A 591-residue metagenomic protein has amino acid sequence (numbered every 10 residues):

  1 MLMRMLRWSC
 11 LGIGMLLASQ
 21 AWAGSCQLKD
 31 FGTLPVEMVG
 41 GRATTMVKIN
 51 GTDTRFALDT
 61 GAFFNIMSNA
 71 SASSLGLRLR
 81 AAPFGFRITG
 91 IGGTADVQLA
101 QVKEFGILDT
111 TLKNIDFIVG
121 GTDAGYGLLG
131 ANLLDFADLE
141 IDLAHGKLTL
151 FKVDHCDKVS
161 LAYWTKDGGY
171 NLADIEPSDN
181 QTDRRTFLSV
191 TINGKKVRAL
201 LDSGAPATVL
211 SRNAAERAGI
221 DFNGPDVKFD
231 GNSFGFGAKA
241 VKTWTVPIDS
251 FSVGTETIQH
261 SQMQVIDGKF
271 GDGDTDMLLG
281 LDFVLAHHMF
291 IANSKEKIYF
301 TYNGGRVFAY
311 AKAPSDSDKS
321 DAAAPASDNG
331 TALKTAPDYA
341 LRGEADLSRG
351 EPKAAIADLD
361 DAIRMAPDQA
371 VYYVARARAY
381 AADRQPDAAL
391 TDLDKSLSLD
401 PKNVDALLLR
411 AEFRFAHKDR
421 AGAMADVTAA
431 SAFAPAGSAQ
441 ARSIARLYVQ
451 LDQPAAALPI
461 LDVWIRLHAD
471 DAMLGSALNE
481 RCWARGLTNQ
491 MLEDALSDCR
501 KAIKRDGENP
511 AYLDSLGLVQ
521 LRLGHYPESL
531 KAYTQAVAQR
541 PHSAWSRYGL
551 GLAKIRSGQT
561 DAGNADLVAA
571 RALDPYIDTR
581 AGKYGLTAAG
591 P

Functional and structural regions predicted by a protein language model:
W22-D387, T391, K395, D405-E412 (+4 more regions): Pepsin/retropepsin-fold aspartyl endopeptidases
L333, P367, P401, P435 (+4 more regions): Short coil turns that delineate tetratricopeptide repeat
P337, V371, D405, A439 (+4 more regions): Start-of-helix register in tetratricopeptide repeats
L341, A375, L409, S443 (+4 more regions): Canonical tetratricopeptide repeat
S348, A382-D383, A416-H417, Q450 (+4 more regions): Register position in tetratricopeptide repeats
Q490, I555-P591: Terminal, low-structured helical/coil segments at or just beyond the last alpha-helical repeat
